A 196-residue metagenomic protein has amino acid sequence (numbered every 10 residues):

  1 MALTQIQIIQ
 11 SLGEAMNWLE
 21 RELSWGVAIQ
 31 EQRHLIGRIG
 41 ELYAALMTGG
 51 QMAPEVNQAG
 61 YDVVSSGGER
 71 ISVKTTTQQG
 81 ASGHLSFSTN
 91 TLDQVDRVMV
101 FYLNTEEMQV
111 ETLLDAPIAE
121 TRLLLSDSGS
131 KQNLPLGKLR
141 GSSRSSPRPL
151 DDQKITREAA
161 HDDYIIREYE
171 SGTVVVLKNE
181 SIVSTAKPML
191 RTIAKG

Functional and structural regions predicted by a protein language model:
M1-G60, V64-G196: Nucleic-acid endonuclease domains
